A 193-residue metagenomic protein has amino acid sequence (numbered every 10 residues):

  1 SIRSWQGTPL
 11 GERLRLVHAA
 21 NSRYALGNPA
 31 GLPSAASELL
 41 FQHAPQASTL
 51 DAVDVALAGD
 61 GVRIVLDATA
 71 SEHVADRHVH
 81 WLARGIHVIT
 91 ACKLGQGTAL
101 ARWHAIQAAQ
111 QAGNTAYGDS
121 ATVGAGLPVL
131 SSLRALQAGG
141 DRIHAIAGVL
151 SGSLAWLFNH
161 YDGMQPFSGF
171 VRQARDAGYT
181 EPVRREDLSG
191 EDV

Functional and structural regions predicted by a protein language model:
S1-A83: N-terminal glycine-/serine-/threonine-rich beta1-alpha1-beta2 phosphate-ribose binding loop of Rossmann-like
I2, T98, G152: The DNA-recognition helices of helix-turn-helix-type DNA-binding domains
A19-R23, A68-A70, A91-K93, S120-T122 (+2 more regions): Fold-independent oxyanion-binding glycine-rich loops and adjacent beta-strand/coil segments at enzyme active sites
R63, Q111-V193: Core active-site phosphate/anionic-ligand binding loop and the adjoining beta-turn-alpha structural block in enzyme
V65-D67, L94-G95, F158-N159: A generic structural signal for short
T69-R84, C92-L136: Rossmann-fold NAD(P)-binding glycine/threonine-rich loop
